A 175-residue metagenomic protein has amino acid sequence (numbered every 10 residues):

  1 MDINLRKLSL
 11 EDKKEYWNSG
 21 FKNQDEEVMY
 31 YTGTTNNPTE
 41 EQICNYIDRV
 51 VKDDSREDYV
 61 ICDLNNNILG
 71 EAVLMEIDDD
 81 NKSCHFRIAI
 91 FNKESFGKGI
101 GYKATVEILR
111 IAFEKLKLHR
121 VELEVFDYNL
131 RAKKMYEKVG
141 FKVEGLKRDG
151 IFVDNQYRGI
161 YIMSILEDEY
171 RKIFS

Functional and structural regions predicted by a protein language model:
M1-N45, E169-S175: A short, well-structured alpha-helix characteristic of acyl/acetyltransferase catalytic modules
N36-E94, L166-E169: Acetyl-CoA-dependent GNAT
G97-I111, K134-K138: Conserved acetyl-CoA-binding loop-helix of GNAT-fold acetyltransferases
E114-E124: Conserved GNAT acetyl-CoA-binding A-motif
L123-K133, G150-Q156: Conserved beta-strand-loop-alpha-helix junction that forms the acyl-donor binding cleft
Y136, F141, M163: Conserved active-site tyrosine of GNAT-family acetyltransferases
Q156-S175: Terminal substrate-recognition subdomain of acyl/acetyltransferases
